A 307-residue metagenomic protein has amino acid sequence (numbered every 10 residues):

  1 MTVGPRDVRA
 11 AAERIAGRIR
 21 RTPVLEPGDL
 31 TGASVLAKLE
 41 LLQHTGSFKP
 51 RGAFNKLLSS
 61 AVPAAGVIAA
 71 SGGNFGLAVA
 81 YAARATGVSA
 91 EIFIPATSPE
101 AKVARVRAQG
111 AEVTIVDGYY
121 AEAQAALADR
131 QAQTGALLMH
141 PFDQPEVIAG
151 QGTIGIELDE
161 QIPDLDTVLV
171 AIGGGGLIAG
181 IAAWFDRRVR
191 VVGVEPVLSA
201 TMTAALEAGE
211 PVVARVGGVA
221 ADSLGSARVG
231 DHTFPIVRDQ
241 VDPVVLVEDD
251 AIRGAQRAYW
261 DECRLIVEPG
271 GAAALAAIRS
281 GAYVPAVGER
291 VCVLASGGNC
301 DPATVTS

Functional and structural regions predicted by a protein language model:
M1-S307: PLP-dependent amino-acid enzyme catalytic core
